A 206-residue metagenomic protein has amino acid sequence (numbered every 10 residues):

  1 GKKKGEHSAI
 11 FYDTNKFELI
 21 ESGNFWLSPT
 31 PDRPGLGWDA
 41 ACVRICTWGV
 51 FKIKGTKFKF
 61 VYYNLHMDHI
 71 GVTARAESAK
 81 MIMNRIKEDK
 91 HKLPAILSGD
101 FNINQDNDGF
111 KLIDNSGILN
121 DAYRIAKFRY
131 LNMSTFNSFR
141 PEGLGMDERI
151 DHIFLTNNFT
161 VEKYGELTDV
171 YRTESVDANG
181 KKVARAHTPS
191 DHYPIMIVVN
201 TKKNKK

Functional and structural regions predicted by a protein language model:
G1-K59, L167: Structured beta-strand-rich core segments of catalytic domains in phosphoester-bond hydrolases
G5-E6, F58, K80, N200-K206: N-terminal, active-site-proximal structural segment of metallo-dependent hydrolase catalytic domains
S8-I10, C46-V50, N64, H152-I153 (+1 more regions): Conserved hydrophobic/aromatic beta-strand scaffold that supports enzyme active sites
K16, M67-H69, I103: Short, glycine/acidic-enriched loop or turn micro-motifs at the edges of active sites
A41-V43, K52-K80, D89: Metal-dependent phosphoester/phosphodiester hydrolase catalytic core
Y62, A95-L97: Hydrophobic/aromatic residues located in beta-strands of well-ordered beta-sheets within soluble catalytic
L65-M67, G99-F101, Y193: Active-site metal-binding loops of divalent metal-dependent hydrolases
T73, E77, I86-A95, I103-K206: Metal-dependent phosphoester-hydrolase catalytic domains
